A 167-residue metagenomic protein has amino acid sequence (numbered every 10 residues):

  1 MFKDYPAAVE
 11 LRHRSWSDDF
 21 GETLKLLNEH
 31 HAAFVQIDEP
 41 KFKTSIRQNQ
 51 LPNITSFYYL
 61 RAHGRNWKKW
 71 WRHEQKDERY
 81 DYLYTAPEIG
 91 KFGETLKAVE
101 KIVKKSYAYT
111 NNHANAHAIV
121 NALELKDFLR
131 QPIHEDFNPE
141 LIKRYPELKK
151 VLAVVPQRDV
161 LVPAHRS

Functional and structural regions predicted by a protein language model:
M1-S167: Residues lining hydrophobic/aromatic ligand-binding pockets adjacent to catalytic sites
